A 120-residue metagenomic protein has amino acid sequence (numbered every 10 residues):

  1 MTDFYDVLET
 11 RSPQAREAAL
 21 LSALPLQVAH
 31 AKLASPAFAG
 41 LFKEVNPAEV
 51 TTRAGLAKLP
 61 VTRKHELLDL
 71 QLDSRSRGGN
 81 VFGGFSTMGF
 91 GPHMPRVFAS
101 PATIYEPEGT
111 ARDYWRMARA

Functional and structural regions predicted by a protein language model:
M1-A120: Nucleotide 5′-phosphate-binding alpha/beta core
